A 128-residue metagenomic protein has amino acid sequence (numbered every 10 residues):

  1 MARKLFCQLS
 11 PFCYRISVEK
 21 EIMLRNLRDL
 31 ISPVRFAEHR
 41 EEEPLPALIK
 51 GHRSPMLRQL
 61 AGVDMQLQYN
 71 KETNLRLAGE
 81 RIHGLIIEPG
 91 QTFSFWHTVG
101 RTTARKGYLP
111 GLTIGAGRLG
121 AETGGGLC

Functional and structural regions predicted by a protein language model:
M1-L127: Well-ordered beta-sheet/strand-loop patches within structured domains
